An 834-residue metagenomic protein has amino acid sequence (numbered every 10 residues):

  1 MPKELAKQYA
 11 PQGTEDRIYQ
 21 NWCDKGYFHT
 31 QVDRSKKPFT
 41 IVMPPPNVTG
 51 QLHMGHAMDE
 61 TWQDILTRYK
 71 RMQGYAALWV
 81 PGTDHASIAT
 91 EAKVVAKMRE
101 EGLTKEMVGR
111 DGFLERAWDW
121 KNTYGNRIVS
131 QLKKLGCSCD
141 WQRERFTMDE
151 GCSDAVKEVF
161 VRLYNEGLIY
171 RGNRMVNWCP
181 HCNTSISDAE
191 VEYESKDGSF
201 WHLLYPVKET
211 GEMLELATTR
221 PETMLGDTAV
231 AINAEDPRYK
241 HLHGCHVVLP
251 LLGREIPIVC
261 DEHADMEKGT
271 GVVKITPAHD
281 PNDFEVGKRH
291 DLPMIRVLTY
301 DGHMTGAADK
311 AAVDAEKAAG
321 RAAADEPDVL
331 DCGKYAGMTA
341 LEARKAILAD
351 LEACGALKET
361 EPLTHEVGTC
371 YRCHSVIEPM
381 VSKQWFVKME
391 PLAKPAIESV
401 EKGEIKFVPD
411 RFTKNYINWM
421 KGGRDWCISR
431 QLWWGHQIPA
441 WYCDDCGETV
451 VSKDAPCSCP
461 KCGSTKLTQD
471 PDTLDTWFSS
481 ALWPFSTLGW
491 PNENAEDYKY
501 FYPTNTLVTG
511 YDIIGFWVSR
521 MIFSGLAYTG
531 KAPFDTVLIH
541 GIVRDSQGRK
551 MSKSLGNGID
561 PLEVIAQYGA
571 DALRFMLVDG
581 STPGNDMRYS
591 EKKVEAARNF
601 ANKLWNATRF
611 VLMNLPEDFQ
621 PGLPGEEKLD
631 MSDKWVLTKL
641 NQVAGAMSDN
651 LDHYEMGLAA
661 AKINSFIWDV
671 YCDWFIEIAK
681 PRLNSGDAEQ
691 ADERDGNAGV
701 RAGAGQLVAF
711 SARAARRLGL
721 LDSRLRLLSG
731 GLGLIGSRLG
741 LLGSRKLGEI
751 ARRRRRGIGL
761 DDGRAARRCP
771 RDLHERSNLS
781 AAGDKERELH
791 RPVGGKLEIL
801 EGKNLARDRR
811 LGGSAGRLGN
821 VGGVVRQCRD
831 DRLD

Functional and structural regions predicted by a protein language model:
M1-E235, T276-R289, P293-A312, R344 (+8 more regions): N-terminal, positively charged nucleic-acid-binding surface of large information/translation enzymes
K7, G82-H85, F113-W118, Q142-S153 (+10 more regions): Conserved short loop/turn motifs at secondary-structure junctions
N47-P81, A96-R99, C179-H181, E190-Y205 (+10 more regions): Conserved active-site neighborhood of enzyme catalytic/cofactor-binding cores
H241-G244, A311-R344, G802: A glycine-biased structural micro-motif
H243-D301: Extracellular/luminal Protease-associated
K746, G763, R791, D808 (+1 more regions): Polybasic, low-complexity intrinsically disordered segments
A751, R764-A766, S777-A782, R791 (+3 more regions): Short linear motifs in low-complexity or flexible loops
G759-L760, P770-D772, A782-E788, G794 (+4 more regions): Intrinsic low-complexity, disordered N-terminal segments enriched in polar/charged/small residues
